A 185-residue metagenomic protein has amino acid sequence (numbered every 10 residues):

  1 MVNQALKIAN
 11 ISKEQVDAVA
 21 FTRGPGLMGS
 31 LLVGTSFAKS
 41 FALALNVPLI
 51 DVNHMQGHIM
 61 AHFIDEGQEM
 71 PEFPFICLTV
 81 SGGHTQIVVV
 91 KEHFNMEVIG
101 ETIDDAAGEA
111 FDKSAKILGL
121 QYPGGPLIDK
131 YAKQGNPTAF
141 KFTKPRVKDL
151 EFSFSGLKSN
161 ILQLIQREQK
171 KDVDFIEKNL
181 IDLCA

Functional and structural regions predicted by a protein language model:
V2-D17, R167-K171: Phosphate/pyrophosphate-binding loops at sites that engage ATP/ADP/AMP, CoA/4′-phosphopantetheine, polyphosphate
A18-A20, S30, M70, F75-T79: Short glycine-aspartate micro-motif
F21-L45, D65: Short Gly/Thr/Asp-enriched flexible loops that form oxyanion-binding sites at enzyme active sites
A38-H58, T102: Short, acidic/small-residue loops that bind anionic groups at enzyme active sites
V52-F75: Conserved phosphate-binding catalytic cores of ATP/NTP-utilizing and phosphoryl-transfer enzymes
C77-T79, T85-V89: Short beta-strand scaffold segments in enzyme catalytic cores
K91-Q134, K158-Q169: Glycine-rich phosphate-binding loop plus the immediately following alpha-helix
D129-A185: A contiguous, well-structured pocket-lining segment that forms one wall/lid of small-molecule binding clefts in soluble
